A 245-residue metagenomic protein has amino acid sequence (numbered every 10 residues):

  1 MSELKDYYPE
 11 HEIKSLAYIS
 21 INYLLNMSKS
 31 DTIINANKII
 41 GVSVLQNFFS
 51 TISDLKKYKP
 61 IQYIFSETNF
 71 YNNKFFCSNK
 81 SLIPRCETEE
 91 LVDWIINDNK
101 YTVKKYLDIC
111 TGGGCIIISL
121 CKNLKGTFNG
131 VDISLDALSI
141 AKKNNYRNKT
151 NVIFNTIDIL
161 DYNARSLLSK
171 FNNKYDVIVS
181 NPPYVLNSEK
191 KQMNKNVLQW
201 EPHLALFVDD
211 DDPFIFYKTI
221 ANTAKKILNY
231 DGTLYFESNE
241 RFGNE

Functional and structural regions predicted by a protein language model:
M1-F65: N-terminal auxiliary segments of SAM/dcSAM-dependent transferases
E10, Y101-V103, K125, N173-Y175 (+1 more regions): A general structural motif
A17, F48, Y58-I61, G113 (+6 more regions): A general structural signal for well-ordered alpha-helical segments in protein cores
I19, N47-S50, E90, W94 (+4 more regions): Alpha-helical elements of Rossmann-like donor-binding domains used by nucleotide-donor carbohydrate transfer enzymes
S28, Y71-N72, L198-H203: Short, basic/glycine-rich phosphate-binding loops at helix/coil junctions that contact nucleotide phosphates
A36, S78-N79, N181, S238: A secondary-structure boundary/capping signal
F49-L124, F128, I133-K143: SAM-dependent Rossmann-like transferase core, predominantly class I methyltransferases with a strong bias toward
I133-E245: S-adenosylmethionine
